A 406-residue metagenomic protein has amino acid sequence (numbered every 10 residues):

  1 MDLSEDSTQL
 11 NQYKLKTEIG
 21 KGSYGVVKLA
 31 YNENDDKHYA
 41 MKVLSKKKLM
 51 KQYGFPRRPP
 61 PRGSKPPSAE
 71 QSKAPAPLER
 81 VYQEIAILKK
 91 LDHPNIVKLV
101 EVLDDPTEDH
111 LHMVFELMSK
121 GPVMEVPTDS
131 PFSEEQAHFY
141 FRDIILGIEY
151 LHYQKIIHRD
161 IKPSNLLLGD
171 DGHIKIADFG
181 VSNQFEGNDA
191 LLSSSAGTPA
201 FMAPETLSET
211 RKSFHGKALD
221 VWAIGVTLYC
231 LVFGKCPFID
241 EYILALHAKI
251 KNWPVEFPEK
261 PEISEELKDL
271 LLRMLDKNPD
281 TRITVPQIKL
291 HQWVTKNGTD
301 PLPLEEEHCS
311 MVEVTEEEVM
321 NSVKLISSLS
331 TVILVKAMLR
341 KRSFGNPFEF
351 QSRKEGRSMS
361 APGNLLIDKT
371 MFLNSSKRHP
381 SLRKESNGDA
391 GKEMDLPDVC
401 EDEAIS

Functional and structural regions predicted by a protein language model:
K16-G22, V27: Protein kinase glycine-rich loop
V26-Y31, D35-A69: Glycine-rich ATP phosphate-binding loop
E101-V102: A short, aromatic-enriched beta-strand patch in the conserved N-lobe beta-sheet of the protein kinase catalytic domain
E108-P122: Conserved short submotifs of the Hanks-type protein kinase catalytic core that shape the nucleotide-binding pocket
Y140-F141: Activation segment signature within eukaryotic-like protein kinase domains
P286-N387, G391: C-terminal regulatory tails of eukaryotic serine/threonine kinases
